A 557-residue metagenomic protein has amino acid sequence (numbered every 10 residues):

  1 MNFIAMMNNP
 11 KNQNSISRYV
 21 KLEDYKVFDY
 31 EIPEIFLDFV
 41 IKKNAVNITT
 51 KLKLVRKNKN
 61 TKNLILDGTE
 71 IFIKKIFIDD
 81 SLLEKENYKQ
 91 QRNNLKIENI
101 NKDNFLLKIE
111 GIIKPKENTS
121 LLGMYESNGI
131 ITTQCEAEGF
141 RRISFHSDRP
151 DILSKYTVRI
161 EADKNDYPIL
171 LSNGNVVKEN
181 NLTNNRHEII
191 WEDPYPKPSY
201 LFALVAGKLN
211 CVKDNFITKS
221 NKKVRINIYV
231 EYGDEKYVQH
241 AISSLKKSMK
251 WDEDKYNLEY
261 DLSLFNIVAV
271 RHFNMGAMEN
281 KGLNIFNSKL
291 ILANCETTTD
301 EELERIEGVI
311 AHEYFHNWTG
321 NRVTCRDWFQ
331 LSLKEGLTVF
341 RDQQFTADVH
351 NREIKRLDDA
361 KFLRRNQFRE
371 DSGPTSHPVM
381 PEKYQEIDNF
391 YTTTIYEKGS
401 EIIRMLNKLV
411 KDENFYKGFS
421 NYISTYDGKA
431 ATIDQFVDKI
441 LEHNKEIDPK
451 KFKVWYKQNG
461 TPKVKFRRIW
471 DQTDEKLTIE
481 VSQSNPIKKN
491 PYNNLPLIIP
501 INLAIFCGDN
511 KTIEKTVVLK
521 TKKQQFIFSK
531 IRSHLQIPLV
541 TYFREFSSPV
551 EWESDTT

Functional and structural regions predicted by a protein language model:
M1-N47, L121-T132, R141, H146-P150 (+1 more regions): N-terminal, polar/Ser/Thr-rich
F3-N9, V27, I78-D79, K85 (+10 more regions): Non-catalytic accessory/interaction domains
I32-F39, Q91-I97, F140-F145, S172-N175 (+2 more regions): Short structured motifs
V46-R56, I479: Short beta-strand elements of extracellular/lumenal beta-sandwich folds
K53-E70, H146-D148, Y156-D163, N485-A504: Surface-exposed beta-strand/loop patches in extracellular or lumenal glycoproteins
K57-L64, G68-S127, D148, N184-N185 (+2 more regions): A surface-exposed beta-strand-loop module
I73, W191, S220-V481: Hydrophobic alpha-helical and helix-loop surface patches within well-folded domains that function as non-catalytic
E110-K213, S220, Y237-H240, F452: Extended, low-hydrophobicity, Ser/Thr/Pro/Gly-biased non-transmembrane segments
